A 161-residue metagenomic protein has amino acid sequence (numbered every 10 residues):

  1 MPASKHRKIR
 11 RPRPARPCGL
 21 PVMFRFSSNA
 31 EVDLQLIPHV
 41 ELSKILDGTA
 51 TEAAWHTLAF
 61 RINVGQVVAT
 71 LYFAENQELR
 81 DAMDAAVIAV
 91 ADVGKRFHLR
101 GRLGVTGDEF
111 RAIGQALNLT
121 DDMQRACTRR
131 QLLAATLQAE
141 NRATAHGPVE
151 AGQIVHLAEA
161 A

Functional and structural regions predicted by a protein language model:
M1-S4, A161: BZIP DNA-binding basic region
S4-R10, L157: Short hydrophobic short-linear motifs embedded in intrinsically disordered terminal tails or helical linkers
P12-F73: Short terminal alpha-helical segments
R25-V32, E52-W55, N76-D84, L103-F110: Amphipathic, non-membrane alpha-helical segments in soluble helical-bundle scaffolds
I45-F60, H98-Q115: Short, low-complexity cationic-aromatic patches
A59-D92, L119-A139, A143: Extended intrinsically disordered, low-complexity coil regions enriched in Ser, Thr, Gly, Ala and often Pro
L103-A161: Amphipathic alpha-helical binding modules
